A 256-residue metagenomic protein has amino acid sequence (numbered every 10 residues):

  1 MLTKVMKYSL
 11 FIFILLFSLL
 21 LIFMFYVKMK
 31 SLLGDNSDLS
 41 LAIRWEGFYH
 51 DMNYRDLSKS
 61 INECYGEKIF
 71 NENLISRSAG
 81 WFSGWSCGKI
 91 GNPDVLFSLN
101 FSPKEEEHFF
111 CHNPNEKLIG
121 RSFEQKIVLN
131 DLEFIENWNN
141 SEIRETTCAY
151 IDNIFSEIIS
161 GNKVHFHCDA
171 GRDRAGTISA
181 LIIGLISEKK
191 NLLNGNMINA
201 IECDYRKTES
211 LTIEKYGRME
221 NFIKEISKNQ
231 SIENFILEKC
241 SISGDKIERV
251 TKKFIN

Functional and structural regions predicted by a protein language model:
M1-M6: Short, Lys/Arg-rich N-terminal segment immediately upstream of the first membrane anchor
K7-H165, T177-N256: Cys-dependent protein tyrosine phosphatase-like superfamily
A170, R174-A175: Ser/Thr-glycine-rich phosphate-binding loops at phosphate-binding pockets of nucleotides, nucleotide cofactors
